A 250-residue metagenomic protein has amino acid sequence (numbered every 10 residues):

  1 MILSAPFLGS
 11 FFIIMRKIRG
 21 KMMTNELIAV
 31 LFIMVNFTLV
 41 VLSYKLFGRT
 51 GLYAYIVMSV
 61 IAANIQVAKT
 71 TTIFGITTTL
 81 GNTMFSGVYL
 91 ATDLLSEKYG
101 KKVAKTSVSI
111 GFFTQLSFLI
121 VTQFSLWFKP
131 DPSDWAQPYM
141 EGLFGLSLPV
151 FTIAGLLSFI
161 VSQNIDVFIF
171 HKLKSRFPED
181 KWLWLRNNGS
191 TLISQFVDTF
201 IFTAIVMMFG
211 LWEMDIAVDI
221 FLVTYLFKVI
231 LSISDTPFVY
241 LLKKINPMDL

Functional and structural regions predicted by a protein language model:
I2-M22: Short, Lys/Arg-enriched N-terminal segments with co-localized hydrophobic residues within the first ~10-30 amino acids
R19-L95, K102, L116: Hydrophobic transmembrane alpha-helices
I61, G111-L116, L156, I160 (+2 more regions): Transmembrane helix-bundle signature of multi-pass membrane transporters/permeases
V67, T71, F118-L126, S162 (+4 more regions): Alpha-helical transmembrane segments and their lipid-water interface positions in multi-pass membrane proteins
S109, F113-D134, G155, F159-V167: Transmembrane alpha-helix/helix-exit interface in multi-pass inner-membrane proteins
S125-V150: Membrane-interface interhelical connector segments
L146, V150, A154, S158 (+1 more regions): Membrane-embedded alpha-helical bundles of multi-pass transporters/translocases, especially carrier/permease families
L173-L185: Membrane interface segments of multi-pass transport proteins and intramembrane proteases
